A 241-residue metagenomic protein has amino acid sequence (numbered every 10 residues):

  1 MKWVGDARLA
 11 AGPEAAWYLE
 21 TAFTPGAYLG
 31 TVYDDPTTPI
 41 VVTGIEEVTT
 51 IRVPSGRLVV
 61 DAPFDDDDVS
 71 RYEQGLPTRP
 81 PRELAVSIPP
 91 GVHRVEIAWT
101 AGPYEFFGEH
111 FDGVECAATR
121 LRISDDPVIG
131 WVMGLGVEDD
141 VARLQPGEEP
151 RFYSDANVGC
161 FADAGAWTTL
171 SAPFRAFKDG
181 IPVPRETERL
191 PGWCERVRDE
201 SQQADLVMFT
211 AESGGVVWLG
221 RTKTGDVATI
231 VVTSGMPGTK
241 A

Functional and structural regions predicted by a protein language model:
M1-A241: N-terminal domain-onset segments
